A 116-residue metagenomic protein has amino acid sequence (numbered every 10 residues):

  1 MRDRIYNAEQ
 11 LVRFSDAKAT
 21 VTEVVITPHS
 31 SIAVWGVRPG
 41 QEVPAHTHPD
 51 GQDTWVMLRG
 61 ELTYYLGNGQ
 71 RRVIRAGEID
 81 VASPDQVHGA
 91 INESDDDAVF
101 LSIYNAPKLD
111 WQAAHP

Functional and structural regions predicted by a protein language model:
M1-A33, P44-A45, V81, Q112-P116: A short, N-terminal "cap"/entry segment at the start of jelly-roll beta-barrel domains of the cupin/DSBH fold
H29, D50, G69, D95-D96: Short strand-connecting beta-turns/loops that link adjacent beta-strands
G36-R38, T47-Y64: Short, conserved beta-strand element in jelly-roll/cupin
A45, Y64-Y65, A82, H88-S94: Short beta-strand His + acidic residue motifs that chelate non-heme Fe in jelly-roll/DSBH and cupin folds
N68-P84: Short acidic-glycine-tyrosine-enriched beta hairpin
V81, D96-W111: A short hydrophobic beta-strand segment most commonly corresponding to one strand of the jelly-roll/cupin
